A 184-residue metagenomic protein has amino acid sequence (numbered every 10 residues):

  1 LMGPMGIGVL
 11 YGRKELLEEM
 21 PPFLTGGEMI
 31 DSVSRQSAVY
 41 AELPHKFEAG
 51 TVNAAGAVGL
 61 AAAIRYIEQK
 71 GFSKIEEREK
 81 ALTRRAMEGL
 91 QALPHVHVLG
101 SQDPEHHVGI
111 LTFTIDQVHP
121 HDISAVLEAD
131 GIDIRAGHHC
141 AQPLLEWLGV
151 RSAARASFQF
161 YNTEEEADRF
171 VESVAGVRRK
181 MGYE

Functional and structural regions predicted by a protein language model:
L1-E184: Pyridoxal 5′-phosphate
